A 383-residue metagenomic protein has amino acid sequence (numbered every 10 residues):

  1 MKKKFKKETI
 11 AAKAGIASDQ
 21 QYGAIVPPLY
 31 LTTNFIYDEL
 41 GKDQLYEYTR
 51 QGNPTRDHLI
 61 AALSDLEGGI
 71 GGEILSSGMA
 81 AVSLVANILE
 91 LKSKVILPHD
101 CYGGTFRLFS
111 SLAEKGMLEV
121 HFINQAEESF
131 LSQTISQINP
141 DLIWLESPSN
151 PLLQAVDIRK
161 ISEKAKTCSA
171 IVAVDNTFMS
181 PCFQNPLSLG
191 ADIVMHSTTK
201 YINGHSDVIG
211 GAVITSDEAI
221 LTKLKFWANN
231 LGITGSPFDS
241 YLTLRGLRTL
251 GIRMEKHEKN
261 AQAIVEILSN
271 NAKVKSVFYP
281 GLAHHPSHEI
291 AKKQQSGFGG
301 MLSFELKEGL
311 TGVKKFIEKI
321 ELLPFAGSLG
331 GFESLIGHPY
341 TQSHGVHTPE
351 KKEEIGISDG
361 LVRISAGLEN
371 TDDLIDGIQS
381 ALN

Functional and structural regions predicted by a protein language model:
M1-N53, L59-A62: N-terminal "arm"/small-domain region of PLP-dependent enzymes with the aminotransferase-like
K2, K13, I74-K273, F278 (+1 more regions): Conserved PLP-enzyme active-site core in the AAT-like
A24, P237, A272, S296-G299: Short gly/pro-enriched beta-turn/loop segments at secondary-structure junctions
N34-S83, N87-I88, G104-S111: Conserved N-terminal alpha-helix of the aminotransferase class I/II PLP-enzyme fold
I36-E39, I220-L221, G309-G312, S343-H344 (+1 more regions): Short, acidic Gly/Pro/Ser/Thr-rich loop/turn segments
Q44, I209, T243-R248, F298-L302 (+1 more regions): Short amphipathic alpha-helical segments
S110, H121, S132, D141 (+2 more regions): PLP-dependent enzyme catalytic core of the Aspartate aminotransferase-like
S276-V362, A366: Conserved C-terminal alpha-helix-loop-beta "cap" of PLP-dependent enzymes that closes/shapes the active-site mouth
